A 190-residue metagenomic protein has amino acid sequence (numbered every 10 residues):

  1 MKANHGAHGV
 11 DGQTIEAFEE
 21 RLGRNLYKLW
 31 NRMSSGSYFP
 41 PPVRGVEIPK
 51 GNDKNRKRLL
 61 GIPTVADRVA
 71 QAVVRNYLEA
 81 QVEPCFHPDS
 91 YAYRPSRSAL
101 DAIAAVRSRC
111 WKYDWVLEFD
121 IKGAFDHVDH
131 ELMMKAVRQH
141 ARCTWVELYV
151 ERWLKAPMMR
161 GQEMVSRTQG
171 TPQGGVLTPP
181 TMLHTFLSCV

Functional and structural regions predicted by a protein language model:
M1-A17, N76-A92: Charged boundary/loop elements
A7, A17-P42: Amphipathic alpha-helical blocks
G9, R58-G61, D120, G174: Residue-level detector of functionally special positions within alpha-helical transmembrane segments of multi-pass
R32-E47, C85-V190: Conserved polymerase palm-domain catalytic core
I48-N52: Low-complexity, glycine/proline/serine-rich flexible segments
D53-T64, Q71: Glycine-rich active-site/cofactor-binding loop and its immediate structural neighborhood
A66, A70-V73, R107: Duplex nucleic acid-engaging cores and interfaces of nucleic-acid transaction enzymes
Q71, R75, L100-I103: Well-ordered mid-protein domain cores that form the structural environment of catalytic cofactors
